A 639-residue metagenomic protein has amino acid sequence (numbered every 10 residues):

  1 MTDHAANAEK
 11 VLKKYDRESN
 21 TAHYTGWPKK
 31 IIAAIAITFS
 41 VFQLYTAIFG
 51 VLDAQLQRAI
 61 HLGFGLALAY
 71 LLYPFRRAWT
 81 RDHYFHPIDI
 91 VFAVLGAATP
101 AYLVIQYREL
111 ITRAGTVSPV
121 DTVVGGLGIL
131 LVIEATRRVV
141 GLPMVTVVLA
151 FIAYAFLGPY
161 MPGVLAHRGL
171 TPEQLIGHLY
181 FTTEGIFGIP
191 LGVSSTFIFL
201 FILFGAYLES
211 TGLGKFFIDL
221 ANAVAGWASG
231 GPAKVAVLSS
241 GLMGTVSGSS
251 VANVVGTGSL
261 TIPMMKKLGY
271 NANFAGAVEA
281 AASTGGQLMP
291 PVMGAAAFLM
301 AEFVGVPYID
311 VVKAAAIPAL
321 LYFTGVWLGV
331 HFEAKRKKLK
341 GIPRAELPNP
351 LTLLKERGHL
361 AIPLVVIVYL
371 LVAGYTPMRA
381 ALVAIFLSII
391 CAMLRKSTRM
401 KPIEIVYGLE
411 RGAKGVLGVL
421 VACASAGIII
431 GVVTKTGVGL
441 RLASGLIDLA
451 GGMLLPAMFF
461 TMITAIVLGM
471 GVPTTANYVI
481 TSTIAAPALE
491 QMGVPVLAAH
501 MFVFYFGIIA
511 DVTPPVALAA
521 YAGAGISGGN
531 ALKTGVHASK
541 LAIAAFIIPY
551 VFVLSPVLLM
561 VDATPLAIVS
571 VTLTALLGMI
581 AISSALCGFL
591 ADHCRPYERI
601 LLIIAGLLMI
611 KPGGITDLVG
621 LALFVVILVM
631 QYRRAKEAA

Functional and structural regions predicted by a protein language model:
M1-G115, T122-G126: Conserved, well-structured core domains of diverse proteins
T2-K29, K313-G415, L518-L607, A635-A638: Long, contiguous bundles of hydrophobic transmembrane helices that form the permeation core of multi-pass
I32-A36, Q57-Y70, I88-A97, T122-L131 (+11 more regions): Hydrophobic mid-bilayer segments of alpha-helices in multi-pass membrane transport proteins, especially secondary
T46-V51, Y73-H83, E109-L110, G128-L142 (+3 more regions): Membrane-water interface regions at transmembrane-helix termini and the short interhelical loops of multi-pass membrane
P119-V123, E184-F197, A223-A236, L268-F274 (+6 more regions): Membrane-interfacial loop-to-helix junctions in multi-pass transporters
E134, V139, L149-V164, P172 (+7 more regions): Core transmembrane alpha-helical segments of multi-pass membrane transporters/permeases
G205-E209, S240-S249, A281-Q287, G427-I430 (+3 more regions): Transmembrane alpha-helix interface/packing and boundary motifs in multi-pass membrane proteins, characterized by
D219-G286, V292, A296, G305 (+2 more regions): Hydrophobic transmembrane alpha-helices that form the pore/transport pathway of multi-pass ion and small-solute
